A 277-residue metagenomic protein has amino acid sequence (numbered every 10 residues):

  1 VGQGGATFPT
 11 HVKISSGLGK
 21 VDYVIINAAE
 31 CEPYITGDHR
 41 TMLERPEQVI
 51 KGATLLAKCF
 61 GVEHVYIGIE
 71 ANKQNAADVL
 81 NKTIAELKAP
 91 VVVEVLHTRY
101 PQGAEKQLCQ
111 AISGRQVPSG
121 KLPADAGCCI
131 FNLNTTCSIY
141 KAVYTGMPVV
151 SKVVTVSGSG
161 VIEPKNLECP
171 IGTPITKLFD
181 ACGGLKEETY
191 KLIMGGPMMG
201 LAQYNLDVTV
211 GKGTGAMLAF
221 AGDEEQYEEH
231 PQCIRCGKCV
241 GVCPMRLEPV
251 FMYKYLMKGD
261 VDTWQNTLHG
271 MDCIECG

Functional and structural regions predicted by a protein language model:
V1-T7, I14, L18-V21, A28-V49 (+3 more regions): Conserved mixed alpha/beta catalytic, RNA-binding, or beta-rich assembly cores of soluble enzyme, regulatory
V1-Y66, A71-V91, L96-C109, R235 (+2 more regions): Iron-sulfur-cluster electron-transfer modules
L56, I139-V143, L178-F179, M252 (+1 more regions): Buried hydrophobic packing segments
L56-C59, T83, A181, V242 (+1 more regions): Generic, well-ordered alpha-helical scaffold segments in large soluble proteins
K58-V65, P101-L108, G127-N132, T189-K191 (+3 more regions): Low-complexity, flexible helical/coil segments
E63-I175, A181-K186, G196: Hydrophobic alpha-helical positions that pack around
H97-R99, M198, G222-D223, K258: Short, solvent-exposed coil/turn elements at secondary-structure transition points
T214-H230, V240, P244-G277: Ferredoxin-type iron-sulfur electron-transfer modules in oxidoreductases and energy-metabolism complexes
